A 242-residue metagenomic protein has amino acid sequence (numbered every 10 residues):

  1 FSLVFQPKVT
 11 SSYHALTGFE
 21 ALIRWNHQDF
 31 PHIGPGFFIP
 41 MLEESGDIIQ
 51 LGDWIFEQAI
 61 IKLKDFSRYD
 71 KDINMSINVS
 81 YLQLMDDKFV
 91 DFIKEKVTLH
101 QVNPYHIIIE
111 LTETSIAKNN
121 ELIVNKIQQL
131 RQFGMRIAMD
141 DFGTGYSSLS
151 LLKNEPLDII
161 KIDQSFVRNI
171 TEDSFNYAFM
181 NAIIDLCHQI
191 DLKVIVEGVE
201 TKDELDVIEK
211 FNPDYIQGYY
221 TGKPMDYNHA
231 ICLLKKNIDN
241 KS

Functional and structural regions predicted by a protein language model:
F1-V102, T114-S115, Q128-Q129, T144 (+1 more regions): Bacterial c-di-GMP phosphodiesterase EAL domain
S11, A15, N26-Q28, S80-D87 (+2 more regions): EAL-family c-di-GMP phosphodiesterase catalytic domain
V124: Catalytic core of soluble alpha/beta enzymes
